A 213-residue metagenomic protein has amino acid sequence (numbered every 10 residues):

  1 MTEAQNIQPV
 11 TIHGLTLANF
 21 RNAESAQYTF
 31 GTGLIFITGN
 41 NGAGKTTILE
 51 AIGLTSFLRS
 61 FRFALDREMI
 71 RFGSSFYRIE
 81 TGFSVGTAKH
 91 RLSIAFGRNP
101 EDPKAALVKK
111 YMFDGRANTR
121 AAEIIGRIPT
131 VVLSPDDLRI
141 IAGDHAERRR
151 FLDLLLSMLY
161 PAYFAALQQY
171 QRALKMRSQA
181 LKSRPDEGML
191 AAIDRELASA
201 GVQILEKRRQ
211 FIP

Functional and structural regions predicted by a protein language model:
M1-L54: Pre-Walker A-like glycine/lysine-rich segment at the N-terminus of P-loop NTPase domains
A4, G86-A88, R184-G188: Short, glycine- and charge-enriched coil/turn segments that flank and shape catalytic ligand pockets
G33, A51, S75, R127-P129 (+1 more regions): ABC transporter nucleotide-binding domains
G53, R67-I70, G188, R195: Phosphate-binding site recognition
L54-F57, Q179: Regular, well-ordered alpha-helical segments
F57-E147, L156-L159, Y163: Nucleotide-state sensing region of NTPase/ATPase domains
R139-P213: An accessory alpha-helical subdomain
